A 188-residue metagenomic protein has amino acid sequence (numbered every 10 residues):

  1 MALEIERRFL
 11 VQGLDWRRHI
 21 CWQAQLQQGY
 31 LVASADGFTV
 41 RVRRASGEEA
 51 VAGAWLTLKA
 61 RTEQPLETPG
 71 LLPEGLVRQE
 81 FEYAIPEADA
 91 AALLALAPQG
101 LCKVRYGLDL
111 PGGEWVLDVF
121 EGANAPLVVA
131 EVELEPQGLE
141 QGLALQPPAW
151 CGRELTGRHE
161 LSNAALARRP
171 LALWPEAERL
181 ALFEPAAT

Functional and structural regions predicted by a protein language model:
M1-T188: Phosphate-end processing signature that detects enzymes handling 5′-triphosphorylated RNA and polyphosphate
